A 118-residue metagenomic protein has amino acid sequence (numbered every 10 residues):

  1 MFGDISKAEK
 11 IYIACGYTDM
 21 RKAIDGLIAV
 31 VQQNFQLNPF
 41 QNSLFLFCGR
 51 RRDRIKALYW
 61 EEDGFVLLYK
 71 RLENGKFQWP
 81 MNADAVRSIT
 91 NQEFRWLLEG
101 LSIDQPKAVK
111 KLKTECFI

Functional and structural regions predicted by a protein language model:
M1-I118: Polybasic/polar functional segments that serve as interface/processing modules
